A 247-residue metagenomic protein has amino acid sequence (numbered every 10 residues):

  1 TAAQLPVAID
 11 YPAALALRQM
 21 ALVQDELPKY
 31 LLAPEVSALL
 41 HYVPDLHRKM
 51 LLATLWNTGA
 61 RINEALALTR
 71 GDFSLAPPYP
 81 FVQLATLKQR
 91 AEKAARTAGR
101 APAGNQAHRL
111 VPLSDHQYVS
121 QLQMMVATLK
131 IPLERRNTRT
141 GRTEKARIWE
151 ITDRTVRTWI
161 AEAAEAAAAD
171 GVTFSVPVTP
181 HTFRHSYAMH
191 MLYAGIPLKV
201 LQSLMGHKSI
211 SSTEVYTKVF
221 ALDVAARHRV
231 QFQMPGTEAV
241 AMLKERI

Functional and structural regions predicted by a protein language model:
T1-V23, L27, F232-I247: C-terminal secondary-structure termini that scaffold catalytic or DNA-interacting sites
A8-S37, E92-H116: DNA breakage-rejoining catalytic core of tyrosine-based enzymes
L17-L22, V111-E162: Major-groove DNA-contacting interfaces characterized by cationic-aromatic clusters
A33-I62: Basic, Lys/Arg- and aromatic-enriched nucleic-acid-binding interface segment
H41, I131-T138, A146, T158-S203: Short, basic (Lys/Arg/His-rich) helix/loop patches that form interaction surfaces in the mid-to-C-terminal regions
L55-P78, K199-V200: Short, charged phosphate-coordinating catalytic segments
A67-M124, A221: Conserved tyrosine-mediated DNA breakage-rejoining catalytic core shared by Y-recombinases
K88-R90, M205, I210-V230: Catalytic-site neighborhood detector that most strongly recognizes the C-terminal catalytic loop/helix of tyrosine
